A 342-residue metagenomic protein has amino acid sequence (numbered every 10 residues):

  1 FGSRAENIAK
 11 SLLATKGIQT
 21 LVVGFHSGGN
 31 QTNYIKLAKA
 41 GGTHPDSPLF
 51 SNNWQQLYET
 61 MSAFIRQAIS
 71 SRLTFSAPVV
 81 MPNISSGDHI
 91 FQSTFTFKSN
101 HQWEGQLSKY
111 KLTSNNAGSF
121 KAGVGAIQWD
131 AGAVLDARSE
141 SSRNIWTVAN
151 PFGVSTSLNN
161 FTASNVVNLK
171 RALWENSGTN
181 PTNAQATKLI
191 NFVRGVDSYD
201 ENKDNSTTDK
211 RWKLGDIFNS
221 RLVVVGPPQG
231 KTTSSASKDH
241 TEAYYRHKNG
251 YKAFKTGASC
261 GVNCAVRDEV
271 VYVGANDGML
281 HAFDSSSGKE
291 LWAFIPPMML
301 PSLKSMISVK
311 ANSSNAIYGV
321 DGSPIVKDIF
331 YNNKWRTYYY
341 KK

Functional and structural regions predicted by a protein language model:
F1-K342: A fold-level detector for beta-propeller and closely related beta-sheet-rich head/sensor domains
